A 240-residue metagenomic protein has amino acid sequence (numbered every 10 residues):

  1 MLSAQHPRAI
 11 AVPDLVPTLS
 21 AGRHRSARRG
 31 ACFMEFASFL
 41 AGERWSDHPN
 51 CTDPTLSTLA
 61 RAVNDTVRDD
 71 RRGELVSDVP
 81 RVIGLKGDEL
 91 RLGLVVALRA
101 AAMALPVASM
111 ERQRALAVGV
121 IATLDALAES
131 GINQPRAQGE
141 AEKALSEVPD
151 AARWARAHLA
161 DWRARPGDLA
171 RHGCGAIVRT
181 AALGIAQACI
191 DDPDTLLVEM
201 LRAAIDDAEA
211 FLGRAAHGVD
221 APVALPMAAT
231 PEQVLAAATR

Functional and structural regions predicted by a protein language model:
M1-S20, S26, A216-R240: Actinobacteria-biased recognition of intrinsically disordered, low-complexity terminal regions
L2-R81: N-terminal, leucine/charged-rich tether regions that mediate assembly and partner docking in large macromolecular
W45-P226, R240: Structured binding/interaction patches within domain cores
